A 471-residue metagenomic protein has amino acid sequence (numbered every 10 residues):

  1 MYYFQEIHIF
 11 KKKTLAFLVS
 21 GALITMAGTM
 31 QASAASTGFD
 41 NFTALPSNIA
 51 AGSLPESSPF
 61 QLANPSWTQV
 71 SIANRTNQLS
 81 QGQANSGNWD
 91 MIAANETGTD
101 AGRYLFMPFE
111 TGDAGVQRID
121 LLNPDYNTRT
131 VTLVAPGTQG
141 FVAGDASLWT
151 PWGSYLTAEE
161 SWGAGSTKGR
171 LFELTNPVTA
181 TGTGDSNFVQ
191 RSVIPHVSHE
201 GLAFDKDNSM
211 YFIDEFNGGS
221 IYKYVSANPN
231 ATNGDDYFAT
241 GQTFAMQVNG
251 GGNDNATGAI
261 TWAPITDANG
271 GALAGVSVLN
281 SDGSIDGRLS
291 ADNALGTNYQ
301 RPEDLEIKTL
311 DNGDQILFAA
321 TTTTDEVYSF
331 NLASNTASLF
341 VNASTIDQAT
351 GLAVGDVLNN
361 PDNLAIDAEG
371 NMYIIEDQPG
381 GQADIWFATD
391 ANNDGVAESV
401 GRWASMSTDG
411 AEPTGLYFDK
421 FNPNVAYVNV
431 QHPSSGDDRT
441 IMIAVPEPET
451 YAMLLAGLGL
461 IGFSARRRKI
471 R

Functional and structural regions predicted by a protein language model:
Y2-S33, L458-G459: Gram-negative bacterial Sec-dependent N-terminal signal peptides
E6-I7, G21, T43-P46, G241 (+1 more regions): Generic alpha-helical secondary structure signal
I7-I9, S284, G462-A465: General helical secondary-structure elements
A34-A444: Sequence/structural signature of beta-propeller domains
E447-R466: A short, hydrophobic C-terminal helix/tail in secreted or cell-surface proteins
R468-R471: Short, charged juxtamembrane terminal tails flanking transmembrane helices
